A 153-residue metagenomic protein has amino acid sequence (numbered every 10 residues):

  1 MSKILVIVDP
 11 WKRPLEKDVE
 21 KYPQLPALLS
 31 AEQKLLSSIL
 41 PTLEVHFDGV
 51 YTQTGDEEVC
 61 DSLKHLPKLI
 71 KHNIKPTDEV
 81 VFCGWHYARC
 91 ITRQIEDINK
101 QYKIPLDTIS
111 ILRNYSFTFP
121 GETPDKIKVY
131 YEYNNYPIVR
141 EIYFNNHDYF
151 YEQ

Functional and structural regions predicted by a protein language model:
M1-H72: Active-site acidic carboxylates
R13, G49-Q153: Active-site-adjacent betaalpha module
